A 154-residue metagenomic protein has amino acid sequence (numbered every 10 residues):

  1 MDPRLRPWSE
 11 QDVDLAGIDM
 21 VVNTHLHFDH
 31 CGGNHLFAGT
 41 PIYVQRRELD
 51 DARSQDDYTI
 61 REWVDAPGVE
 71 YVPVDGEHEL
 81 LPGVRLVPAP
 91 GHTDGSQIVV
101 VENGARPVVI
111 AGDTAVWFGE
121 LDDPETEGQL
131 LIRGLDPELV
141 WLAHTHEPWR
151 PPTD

Functional and structural regions predicted by a protein language model:
D2-D19, V44-P88, D123-E138: Metallo-beta-lactamase
I18-D29: Metallo-beta-lactamase
H30, H92: A short His-aromatic
G32-A38, P151-T153: Metal-dependent catalytic neighborhoods of phosphoester/phosphodiester hydrolases
G33, A52-D57, Q97-V100, L121: A short secondary-structure junction signal
A38-T40, A105: Conserved S-adenosyl-L-methionine
P41-R46, V109-G112: Short hydrophobic/aromatic-enriched beta-strand-loop microsegments
H78, V87-P88, D94-D154: Metallo-beta-lactamase
